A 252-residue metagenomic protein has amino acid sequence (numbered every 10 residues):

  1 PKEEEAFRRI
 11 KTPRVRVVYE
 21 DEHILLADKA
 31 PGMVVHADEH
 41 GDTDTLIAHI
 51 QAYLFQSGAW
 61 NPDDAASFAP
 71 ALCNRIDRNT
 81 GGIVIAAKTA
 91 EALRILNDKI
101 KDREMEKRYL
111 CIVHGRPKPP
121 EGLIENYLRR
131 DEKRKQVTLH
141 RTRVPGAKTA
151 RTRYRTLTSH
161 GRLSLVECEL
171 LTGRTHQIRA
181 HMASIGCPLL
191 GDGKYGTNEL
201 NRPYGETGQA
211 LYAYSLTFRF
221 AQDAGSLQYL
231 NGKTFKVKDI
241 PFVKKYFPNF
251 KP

Functional and structural regions predicted by a protein language model:
P1-R134, P145-K148, S159, K238-F250: RNA pseudouridine synthases
I10-V15, V144-R151, G161, L171 (+1 more regions): Pseudouridine synthases involved in rRNA/tRNA modification
L25, V166-E169: Short, well-ordered beta-strand segments enriched in hydrophobic/aromatic residues
A90, L171-T172: Loop/turn elements at beta-strand to alpha-helix junctions within RNA-recognition modules
Y109, S164-V166, Y212-Y214: Short beta-strand micro-motifs in enzyme catalytic cores
H114, C168-L171: A structural micro-motif recognizing beta-strand termini and the immediately following turn/loop segments
Y154: Long C-terminal interaction/binding lobes of large macromolecular proteins
